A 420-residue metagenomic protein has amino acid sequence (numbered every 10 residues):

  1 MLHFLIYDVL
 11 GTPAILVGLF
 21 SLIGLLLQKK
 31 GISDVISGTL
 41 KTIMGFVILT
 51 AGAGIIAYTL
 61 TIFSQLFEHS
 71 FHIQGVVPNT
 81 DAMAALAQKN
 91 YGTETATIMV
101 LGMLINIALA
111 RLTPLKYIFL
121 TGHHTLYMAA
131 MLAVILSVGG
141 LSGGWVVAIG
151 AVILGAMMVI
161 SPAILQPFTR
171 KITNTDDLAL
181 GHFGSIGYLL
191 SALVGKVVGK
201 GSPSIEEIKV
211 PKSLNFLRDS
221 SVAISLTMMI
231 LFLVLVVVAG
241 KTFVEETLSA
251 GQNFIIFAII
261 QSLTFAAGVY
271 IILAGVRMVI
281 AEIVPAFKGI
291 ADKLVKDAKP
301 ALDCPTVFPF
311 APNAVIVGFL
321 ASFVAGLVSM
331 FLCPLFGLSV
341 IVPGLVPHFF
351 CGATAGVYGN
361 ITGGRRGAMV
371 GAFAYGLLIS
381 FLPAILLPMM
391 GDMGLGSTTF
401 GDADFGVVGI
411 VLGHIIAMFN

Functional and structural regions predicted by a protein language model:
M1-G52, T97, L101, I105-P285 (+3 more regions): Signature of multi-pass transmembrane helix bundles
Y7-V17, L86-L101, G337-V346: Structural signature of hydrophobic alpha-helical transmembrane segments
V17-F20, H123, V315-F419: C-terminal transmembrane helix pair
G18-F20, I36, F63, E68-A82 (+3 more regions): Helix-loop-helix junctions within the multi-pass membrane cores of secondary transporters/permeases
G38, G45-A96: Membrane helical hairpin/interfacial module
G54, Y58, A82-M83, Y270 (+3 more regions): A short glycine-/small-residue-rich loop at the edge of a beta-strand within enzyme catalytic domains
F71-V77, T95-M103, G122-A130, A151-G155 (+4 more regions): Mid-membrane cores of alpha-helical transmembrane segments in multi-pass membrane proteins, especially transporters
L86-Y91, Y117-F119, G139-V147, L217 (+2 more regions): Membrane-helix interface and helix-disruption motif detector
